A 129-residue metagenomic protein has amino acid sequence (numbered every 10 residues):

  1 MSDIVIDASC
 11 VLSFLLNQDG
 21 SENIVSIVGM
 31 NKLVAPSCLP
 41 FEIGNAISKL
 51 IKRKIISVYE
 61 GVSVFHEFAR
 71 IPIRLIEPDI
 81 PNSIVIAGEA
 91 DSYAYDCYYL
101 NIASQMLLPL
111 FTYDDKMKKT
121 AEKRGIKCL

Functional and structural regions predicted by a protein language model:
M1-C38, L50-V62: Short, well-structured N-terminal submotif of metal-dependent ribonuclease cores
M1-D3, P36, L100-L129: Acidic, PIN/NYN-like endoribonuclease modules and their adjacent C-terminal/linker elements
M30-N31, I71, M106, R124: Structured helix-beta-strand junction loops
G44-P72, I76-I80: Active-site-proximal, substrate-binding regions of enzyme catalytic domains and RNA-binding/basic surfaces
R70-K116: Active-site neighborhoods of divalent-metal-dependent phosphate/nucleic-acid chemistry enzymes
